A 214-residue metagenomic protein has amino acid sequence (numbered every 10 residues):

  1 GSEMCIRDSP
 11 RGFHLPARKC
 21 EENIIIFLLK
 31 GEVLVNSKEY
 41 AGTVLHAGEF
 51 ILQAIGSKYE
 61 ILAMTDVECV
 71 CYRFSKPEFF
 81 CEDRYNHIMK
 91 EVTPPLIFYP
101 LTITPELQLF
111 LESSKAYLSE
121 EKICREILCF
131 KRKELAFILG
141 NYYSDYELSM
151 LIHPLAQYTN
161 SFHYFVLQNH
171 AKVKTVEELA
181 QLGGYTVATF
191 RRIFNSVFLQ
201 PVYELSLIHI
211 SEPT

Functional and structural regions predicted by a protein language model:
G1-C5, E212-T214: Short, small-residue-biased leader/transition segments that mark boundaries at the very start of proteins
R7-V92: N-terminal regulatory/effector-sensing and dimerization cores that precede helix-turn-helix DNA-binding domains
Y85-L109: Aromatic/histidine-rich interaction motifs
I103-A116, L128, R132, S149-K174 (+2 more regions): A short, Lys/Arg-enriched amphipathic alpha-helix from helix-turn-helix/homeodomain DNA-binding modules
I123-R125: C-terminal effector modules of nucleic-acid-centric enzymes and ribosome-associated factors
L139-Y146, N169: A short secondary-structure junction motif
N141-Y143, V173-I208: Basic/polar phosphate-binding segments, predominantly the helix-turn-helix DNA-binding elements of transcriptional
